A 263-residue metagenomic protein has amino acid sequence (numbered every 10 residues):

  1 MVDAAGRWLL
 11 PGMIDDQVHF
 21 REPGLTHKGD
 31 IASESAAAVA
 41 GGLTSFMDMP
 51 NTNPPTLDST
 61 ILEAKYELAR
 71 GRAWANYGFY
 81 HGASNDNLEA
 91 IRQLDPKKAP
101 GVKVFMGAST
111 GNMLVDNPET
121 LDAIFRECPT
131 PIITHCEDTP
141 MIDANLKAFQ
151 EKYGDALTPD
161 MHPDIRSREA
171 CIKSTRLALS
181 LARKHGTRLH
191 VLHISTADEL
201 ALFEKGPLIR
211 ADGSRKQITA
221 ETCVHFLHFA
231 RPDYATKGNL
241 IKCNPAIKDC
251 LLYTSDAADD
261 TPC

Functional and structural regions predicted by a protein language model:
A4-R72, E89: Metal-associated gating/positioning segment near the N- to mid-region
S33-T56, R70-S84, K97-N112, P129-I133 (+2 more regions): Divalent metal-dependent hydrolysis catalytic cores, especially in the metallo-beta-lactamase
G41-L43, E67-W74, T139-H185, A220-I247: Active-site gating loops and adjacent loop-to-helix segments of metal-dependent hydrolytic enzymes
T56-I61, G111-L121: Active-site-adjacent beta->alpha loops and helix N-cap segments on the catalytic face of soluble alpha/beta enzymes
D58-L62, N87-D95, I142-Q150, A201-K205: Distinct, well-ordered alpha-helical segments
S195, E204-L208, T219-F229: Hard-cation-handling environments
K248-L252: A conserved active-site cap/scaffold subdomain adjacent to cofactor or substrate pockets
Y253-D260: Conserved small/polar residues in nucleotide/adenosyl-binding loops
